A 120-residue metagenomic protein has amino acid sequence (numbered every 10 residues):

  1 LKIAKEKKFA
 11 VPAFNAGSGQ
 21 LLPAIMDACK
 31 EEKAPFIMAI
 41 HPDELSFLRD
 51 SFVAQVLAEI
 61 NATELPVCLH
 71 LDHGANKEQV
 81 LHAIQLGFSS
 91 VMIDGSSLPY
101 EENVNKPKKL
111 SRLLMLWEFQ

Functional and structural regions predicted by a protein language model:
L1-P12, V53, L57: N-terminal amphipathic alpha-helix/helix-capping segment at the start of soluble metabolic enzymes
E6-K8, E32, W117: Structured helix-beta-strand junction loops
A10-N15, F36-I40, V67-H73, V91-I93: Hydrophobic faces of well-ordered beta-strands that scaffold small-molecule active sites in alpha/beta enzyme cores
G19-P23, L45-A54, A75-H82, S96-F119: Active-site-adjacent beta->alpha loops and helix N-cap segments on the catalytic face of soluble alpha/beta enzymes
G19-T63: Glycine-rich, positively charged N-terminal anion/phosphate-binding segment
E32-A34, Q85-V91: Glycine-enriched alpha-helix->loop->beta-strand junction motifs that scaffold or abut catalytic
T63-H70, W117-Q120: Short beta-strand/loop segments at the ligand-binding rim of alpha/beta enzyme cores
